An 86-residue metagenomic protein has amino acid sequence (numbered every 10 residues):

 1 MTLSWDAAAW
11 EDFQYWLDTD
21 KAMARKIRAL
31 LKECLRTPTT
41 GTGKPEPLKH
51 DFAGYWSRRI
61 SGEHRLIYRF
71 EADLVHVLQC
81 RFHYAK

Functional and structural regions predicted by a protein language model:
T2, E11-R25, A29, T42 (+2 more regions): Enriched for short, Lys/Arg-rich terminal
A7: Aromatic/basic micro-patches that form nucleic-acid/chromatin recognition or nuclease catalytic surfaces
K32-R59: A short, surface-exposed loop/turn module that caps and links secondary-structure elements
